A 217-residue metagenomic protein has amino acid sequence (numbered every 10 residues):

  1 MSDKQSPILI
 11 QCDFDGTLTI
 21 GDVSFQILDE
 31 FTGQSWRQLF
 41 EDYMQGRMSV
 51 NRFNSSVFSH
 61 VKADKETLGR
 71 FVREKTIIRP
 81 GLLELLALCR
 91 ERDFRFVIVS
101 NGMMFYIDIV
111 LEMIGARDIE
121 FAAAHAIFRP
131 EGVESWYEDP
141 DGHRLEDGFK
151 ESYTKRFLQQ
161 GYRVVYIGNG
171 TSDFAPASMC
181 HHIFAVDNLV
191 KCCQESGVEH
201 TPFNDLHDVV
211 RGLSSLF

Functional and structural regions predicted by a protein language model:
M1-S55: Active-site neighborhood of HAD-like aspartate-dependent phosphohydrolases
Q11-D13, V99, I167: Short hydrophobic segments within beta-strands
T19, E74, G142, E146: Catalytic cores of large soluble enzymes that bind and process phosphate-bearing ligands
E30, Q34, H60, L216: Change "in soluble alpha/beta enzymes" to "in soluble alpha/beta proteins
S35-E41, K65-L68, A116-F121: Short, surface-exposed acidic
M48-E84, R92-F94: Metal-dependent phosphoesterase signature
G81-R95, G102-F217: C-terminal cap/substrate-recognition subdomain and adjoining C-terminal extension of metal-dependent phosphatase-like
